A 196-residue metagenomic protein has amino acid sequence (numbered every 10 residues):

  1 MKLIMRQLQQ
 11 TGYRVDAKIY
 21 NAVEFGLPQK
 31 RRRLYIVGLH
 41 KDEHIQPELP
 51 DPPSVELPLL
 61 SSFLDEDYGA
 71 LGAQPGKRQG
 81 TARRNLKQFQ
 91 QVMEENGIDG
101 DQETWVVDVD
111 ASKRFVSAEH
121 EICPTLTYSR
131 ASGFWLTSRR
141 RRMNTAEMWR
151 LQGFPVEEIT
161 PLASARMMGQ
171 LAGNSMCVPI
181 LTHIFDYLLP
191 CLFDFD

Functional and structural regions predicted by a protein language model:
M1-T125, R141: Class I S-adenosyl-L-methionine
R78-D196: C-terminal target-recognition/interaction regions appended to catalytic cores
